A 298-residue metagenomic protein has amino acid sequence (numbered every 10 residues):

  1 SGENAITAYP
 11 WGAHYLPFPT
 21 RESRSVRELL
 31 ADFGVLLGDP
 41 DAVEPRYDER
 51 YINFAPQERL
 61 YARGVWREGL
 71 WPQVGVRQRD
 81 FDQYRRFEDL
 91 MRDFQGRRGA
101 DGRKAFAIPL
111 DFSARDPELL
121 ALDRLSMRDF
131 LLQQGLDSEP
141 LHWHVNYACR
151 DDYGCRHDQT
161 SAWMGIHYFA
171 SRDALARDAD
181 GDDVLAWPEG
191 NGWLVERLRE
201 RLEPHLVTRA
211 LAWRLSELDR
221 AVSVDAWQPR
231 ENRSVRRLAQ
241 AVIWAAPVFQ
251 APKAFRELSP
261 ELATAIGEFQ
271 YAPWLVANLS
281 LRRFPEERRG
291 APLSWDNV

Functional and structural regions predicted by a protein language model:
S1: N-terminal Rossmann-like FAD-binding beta1-loop-alpha1 element of flavoenzymes
N4-F94: Dinucleotide-binding Rossmann-like beta1-alpha1 core, especially the glycine-rich loop that anchors the ADP
Y9-T20, F112-L120, D180-P188, L262-Q270: Active-site rim elements
L37-R46, G135-V145, A263-I266: Short, surface-exposed acidic
L60-R63, R67-L70, R77, E139 (+3 more regions): Short catalytic/ligand-binding loop motif for oxyanion handling, primarily in non-cytosolic enzymes, centered on
R92-A221, P229-R230, L238: Active-site/ligand-binding neighborhood in enzyme catalytic cores
T208-V298: Mid-domain catalytic core of redox enzymes that form a hydrophobic substrate pocket/lid adjacent to a catalytic redox
